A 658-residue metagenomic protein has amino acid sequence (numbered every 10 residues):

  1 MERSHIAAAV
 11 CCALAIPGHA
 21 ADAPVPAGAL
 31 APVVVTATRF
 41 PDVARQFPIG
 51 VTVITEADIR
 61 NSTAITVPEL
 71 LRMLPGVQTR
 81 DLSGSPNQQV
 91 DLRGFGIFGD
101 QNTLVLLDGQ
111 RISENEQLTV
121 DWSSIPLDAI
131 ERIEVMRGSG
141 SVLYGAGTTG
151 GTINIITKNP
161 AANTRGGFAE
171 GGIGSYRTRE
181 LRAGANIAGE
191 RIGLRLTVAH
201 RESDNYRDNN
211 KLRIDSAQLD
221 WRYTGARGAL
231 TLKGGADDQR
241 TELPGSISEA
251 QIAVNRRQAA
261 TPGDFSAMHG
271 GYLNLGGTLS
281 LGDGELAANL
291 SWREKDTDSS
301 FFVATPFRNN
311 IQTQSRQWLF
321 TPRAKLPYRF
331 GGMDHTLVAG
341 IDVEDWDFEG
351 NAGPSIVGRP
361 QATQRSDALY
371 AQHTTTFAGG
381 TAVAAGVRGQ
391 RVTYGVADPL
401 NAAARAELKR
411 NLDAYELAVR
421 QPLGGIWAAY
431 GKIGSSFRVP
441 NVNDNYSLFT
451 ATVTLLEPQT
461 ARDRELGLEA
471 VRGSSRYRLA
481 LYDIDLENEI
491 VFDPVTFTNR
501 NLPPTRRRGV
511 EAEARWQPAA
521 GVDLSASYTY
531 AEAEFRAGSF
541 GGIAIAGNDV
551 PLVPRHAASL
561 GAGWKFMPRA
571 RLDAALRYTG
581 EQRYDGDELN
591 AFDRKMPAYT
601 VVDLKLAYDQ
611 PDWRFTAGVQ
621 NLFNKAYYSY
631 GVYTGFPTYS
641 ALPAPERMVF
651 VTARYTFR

Functional and structural regions predicted by a protein language model:
M1-A64, P68-L74, N186, Y223-T224 (+8 more regions): N-terminal Sec signal peptide and the immediately downstream disordered periplasmic leader that contains the TonB box
P68-Q110, E114: Extracytoplasmic beta-strand/coil segments of soluble accessory domains associated with Gram-negative outer-membrane
Q110-R137, L455: Short acidic/polar hinge/loop motifs at secondary-structure boundaries that mediate gating or recognition
I173-E202, R207-P244, D264-G282, L326 (+3 more regions): Transmembrane beta-barrel wall of Gram-negative outer-membrane proteins
T224, G228-D237, A267-R405, R420-P422 (+4 more regions): Face-selective signature of the C-terminal outer-membrane beta-barrel domain
E285-V303, D347, P422, A428-G434 (+4 more regions): Membrane-embedded beta-barrel scaffold of Gram-negative outer-membrane proteins
A324, A378-G379, V383, D483-D485 (+3 more regions): Gram-negative outer-membrane beta-barrel transporters
Y578-D585, A607-R658: C-terminal beta-signal and adjacent terminal beta-strands/loops of Gram-negative outer-membrane beta-barrel proteins
